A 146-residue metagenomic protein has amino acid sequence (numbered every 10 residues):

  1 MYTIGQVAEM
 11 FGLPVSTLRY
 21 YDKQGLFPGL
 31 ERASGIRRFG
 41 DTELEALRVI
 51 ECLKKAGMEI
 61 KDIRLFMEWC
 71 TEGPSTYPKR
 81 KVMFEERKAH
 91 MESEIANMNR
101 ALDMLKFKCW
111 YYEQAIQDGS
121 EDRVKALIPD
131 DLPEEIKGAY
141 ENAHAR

Functional and structural regions predicted by a protein language model:
M1-E68: Basic helix-turn-helix/winged-helix DNA-binding cores and closely related short helical interaction motifs
V7, G25-L26, L44, T71 (+3 more regions): Short linear sequence elements within intrinsically disordered, low-complexity coil regions
C52-K55, E68-T71, W110, Q114-Q117: A generic structural signal for secondary-structure junctions that act as hinges or helix/strand caps at the edges
K55-R87: Amphipathic alpha-helical dimerization/coiled-coil segments that flank or bridge DNA-binding/regulatory modules
S75-R146: C-terminal regulatory/oligomerization modules of transcriptional regulators
